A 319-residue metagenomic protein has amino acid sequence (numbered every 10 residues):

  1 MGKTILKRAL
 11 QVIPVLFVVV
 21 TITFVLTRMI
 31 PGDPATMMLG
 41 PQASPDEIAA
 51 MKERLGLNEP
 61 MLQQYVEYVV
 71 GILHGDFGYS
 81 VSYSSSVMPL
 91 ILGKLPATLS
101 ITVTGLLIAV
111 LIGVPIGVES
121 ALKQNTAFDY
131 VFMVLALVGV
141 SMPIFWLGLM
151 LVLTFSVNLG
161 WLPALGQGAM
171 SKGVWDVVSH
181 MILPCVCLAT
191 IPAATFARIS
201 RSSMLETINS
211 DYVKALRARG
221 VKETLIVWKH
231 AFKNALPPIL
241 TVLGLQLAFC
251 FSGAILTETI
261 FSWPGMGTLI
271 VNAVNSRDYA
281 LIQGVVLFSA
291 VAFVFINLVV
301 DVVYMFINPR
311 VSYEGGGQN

Functional and structural regions predicted by a protein language model:
G2-K3, I91-F128, I144, G173-N319: Alpha-helical transmembrane segments of integral membrane proteins, especially multi-pass inner/plasma-membrane
L6-V15: N-terminal signal-anchor/signal peptide hydrophobic helix marking the start of the first transmembrane segment
V15-V66, L159-H180: Hydrophobic alpha-helical transmembrane segments of membrane transport/permease proteins and related membrane-embedded
I22-M29, E59, E67-V70, V134-P163 (+1 more regions): Membrane-water interface segments at the C-terminal ends of transmembrane alpha-helices in multi-pass inner-membrane
T23, T27, P31, A35 (+7 more regions): Membrane-water interface at transmembrane helix exits
E53-L62, D76-V87, G168-M181, L188 (+1 more regions): Membrane-interfacial helix-loop-helix junctions in multi-pass membrane proteins
N58-V114: An internal, D/E-rich "acidic patch" concept
T154-Q167, E258-P264: Peri-membrane helix termini and adjoining interfacial loops of integral membrane proteins
